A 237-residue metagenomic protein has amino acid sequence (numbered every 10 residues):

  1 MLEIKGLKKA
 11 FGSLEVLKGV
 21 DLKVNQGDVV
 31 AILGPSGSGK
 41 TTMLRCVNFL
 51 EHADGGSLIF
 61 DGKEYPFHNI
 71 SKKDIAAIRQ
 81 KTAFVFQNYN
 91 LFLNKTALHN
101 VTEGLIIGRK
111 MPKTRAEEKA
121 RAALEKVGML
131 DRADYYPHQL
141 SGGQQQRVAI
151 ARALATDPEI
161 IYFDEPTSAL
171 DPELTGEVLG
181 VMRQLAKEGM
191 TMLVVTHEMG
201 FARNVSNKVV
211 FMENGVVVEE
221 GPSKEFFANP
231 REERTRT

Functional and structural regions predicted by a protein language model:
M1-E3, K8-S223: ABC family nucleotide-binding domain
E213, E220, K224-T237: C-terminal boundary and immediately downstream tail of ABC-type ATPase nucleotide-binding domains
